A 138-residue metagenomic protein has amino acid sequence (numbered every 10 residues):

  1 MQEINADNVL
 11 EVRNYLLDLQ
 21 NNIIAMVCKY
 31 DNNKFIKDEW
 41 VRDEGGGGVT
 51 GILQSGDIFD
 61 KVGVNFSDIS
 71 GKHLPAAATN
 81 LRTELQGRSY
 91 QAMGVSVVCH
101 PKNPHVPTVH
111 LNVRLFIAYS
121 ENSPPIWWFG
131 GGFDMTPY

Functional and structural regions predicted by a protein language model:
I4-T83: Gly/Pro-rich turn-and-neighbor structural signature
T50-W128: Internal mixed beta-strand/loop scaffold within catalytic domains of large alpha/beta enzymes
G130-G132: Long amphipathic alpha-helical segments with strong coiled-coil/leucine-zipper propensity
